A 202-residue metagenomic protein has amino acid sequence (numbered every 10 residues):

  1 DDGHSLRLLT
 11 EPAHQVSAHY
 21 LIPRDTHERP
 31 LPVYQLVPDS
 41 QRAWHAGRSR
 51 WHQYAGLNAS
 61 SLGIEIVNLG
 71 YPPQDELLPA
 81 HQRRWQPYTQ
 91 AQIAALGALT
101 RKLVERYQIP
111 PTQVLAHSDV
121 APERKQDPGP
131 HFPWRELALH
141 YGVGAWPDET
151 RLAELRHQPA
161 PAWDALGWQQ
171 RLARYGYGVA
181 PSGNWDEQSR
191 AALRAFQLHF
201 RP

Functional and structural regions predicted by a protein language model:
D1-T112: Active-site-adjacent loop/helix surface patches within enzyme catalytic domains that shape the substrate-binding cleft
D2, P122-H131, H199-P202: Secretory-pathway/luminal and periplasmic proteins that interact with or process carbohydrate-rich
A13, L57-S60, W85-I93, P130 (+2 more regions): Solvent-exposed, acidic/flexible segments
L21, P130-Q158: Acidic, His- and aromatic-enriched active-site or binding-groove loops in soluble protein domains that engage sugars
R50-W51, A80-Q92, E123-R124, E154-P161 (+2 more regions): Second-shell loop/turn segments in exported
P73, W85-Q86, R124-A138: Helical (often loop-to-helix) elements that flank the catalytic cores of nucleotide-handling enzymes
I109-R124: Acidic/histidine-rich, metal-coordinating catalytic segments
R156-P202: Short acidic, glycine/serine/threonine-rich helix-capping segments at coil-helix boundaries
